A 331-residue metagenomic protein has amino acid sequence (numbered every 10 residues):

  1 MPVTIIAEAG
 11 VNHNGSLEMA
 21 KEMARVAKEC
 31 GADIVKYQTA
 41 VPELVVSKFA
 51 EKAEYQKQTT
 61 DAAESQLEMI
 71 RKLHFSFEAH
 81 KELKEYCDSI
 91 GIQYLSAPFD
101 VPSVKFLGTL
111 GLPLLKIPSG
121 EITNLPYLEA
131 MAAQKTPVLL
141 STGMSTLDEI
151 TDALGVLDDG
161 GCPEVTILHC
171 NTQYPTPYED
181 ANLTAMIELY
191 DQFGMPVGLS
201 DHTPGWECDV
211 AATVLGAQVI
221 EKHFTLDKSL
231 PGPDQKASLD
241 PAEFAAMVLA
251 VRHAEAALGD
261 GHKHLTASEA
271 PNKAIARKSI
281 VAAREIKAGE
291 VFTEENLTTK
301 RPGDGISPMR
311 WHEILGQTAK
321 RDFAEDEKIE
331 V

Functional and structural regions predicted by a protein language model:
M1-V331: Catalytic cores and adjacent flexible loops of soluble metabolic enzymes that perform enolate/carbanion chemistry on
